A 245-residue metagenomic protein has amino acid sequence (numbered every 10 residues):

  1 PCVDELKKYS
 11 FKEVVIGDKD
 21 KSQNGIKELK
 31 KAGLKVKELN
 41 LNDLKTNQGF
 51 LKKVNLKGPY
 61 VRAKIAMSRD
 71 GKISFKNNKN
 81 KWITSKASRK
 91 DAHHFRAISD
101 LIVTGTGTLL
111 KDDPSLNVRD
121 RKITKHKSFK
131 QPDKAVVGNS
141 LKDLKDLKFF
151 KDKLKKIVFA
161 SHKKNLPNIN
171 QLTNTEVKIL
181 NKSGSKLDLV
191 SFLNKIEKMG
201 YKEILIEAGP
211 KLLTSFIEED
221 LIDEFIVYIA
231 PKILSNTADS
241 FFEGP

Functional and structural regions predicted by a protein language model:
P1-K45, H162-K164, I217: Zn2+-dependent cytidine deaminase-like catalytic core
Q23, K27, K31, K37 (+2 more regions): Enzymes that bind and transform nitrogen-containing heteroaromatic metabolites
L44-V54: A charged, well-structured terminal subsegment
